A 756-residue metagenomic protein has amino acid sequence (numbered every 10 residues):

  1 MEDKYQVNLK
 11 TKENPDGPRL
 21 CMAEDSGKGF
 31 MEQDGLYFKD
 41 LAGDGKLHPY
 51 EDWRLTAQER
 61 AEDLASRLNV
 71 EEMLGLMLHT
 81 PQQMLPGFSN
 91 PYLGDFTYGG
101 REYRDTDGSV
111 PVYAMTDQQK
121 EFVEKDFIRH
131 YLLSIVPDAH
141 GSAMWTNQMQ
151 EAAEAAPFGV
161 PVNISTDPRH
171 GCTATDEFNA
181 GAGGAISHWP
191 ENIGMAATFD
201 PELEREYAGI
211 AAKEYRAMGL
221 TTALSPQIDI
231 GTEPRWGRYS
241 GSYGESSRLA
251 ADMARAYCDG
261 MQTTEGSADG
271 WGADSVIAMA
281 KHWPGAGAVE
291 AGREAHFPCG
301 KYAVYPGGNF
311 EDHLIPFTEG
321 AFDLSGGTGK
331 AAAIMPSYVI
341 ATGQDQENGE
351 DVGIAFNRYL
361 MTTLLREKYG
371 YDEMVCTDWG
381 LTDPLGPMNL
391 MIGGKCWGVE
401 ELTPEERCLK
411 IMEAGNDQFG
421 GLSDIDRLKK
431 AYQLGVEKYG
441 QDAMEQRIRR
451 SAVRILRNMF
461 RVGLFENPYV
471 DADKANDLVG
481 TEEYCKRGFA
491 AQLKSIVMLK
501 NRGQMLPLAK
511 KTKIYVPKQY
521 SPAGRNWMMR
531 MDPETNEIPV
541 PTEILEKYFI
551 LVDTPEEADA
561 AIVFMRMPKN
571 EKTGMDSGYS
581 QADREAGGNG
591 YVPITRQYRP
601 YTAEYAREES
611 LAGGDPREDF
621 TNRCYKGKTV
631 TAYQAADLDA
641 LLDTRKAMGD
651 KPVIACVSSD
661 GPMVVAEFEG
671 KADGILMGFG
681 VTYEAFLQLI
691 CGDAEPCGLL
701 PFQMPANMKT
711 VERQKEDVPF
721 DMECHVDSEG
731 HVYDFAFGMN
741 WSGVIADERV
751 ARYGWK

Functional and structural regions predicted by a protein language model:
M1-K756: Glycoside hydrolase catalytic-domain context in secreted enzymes
